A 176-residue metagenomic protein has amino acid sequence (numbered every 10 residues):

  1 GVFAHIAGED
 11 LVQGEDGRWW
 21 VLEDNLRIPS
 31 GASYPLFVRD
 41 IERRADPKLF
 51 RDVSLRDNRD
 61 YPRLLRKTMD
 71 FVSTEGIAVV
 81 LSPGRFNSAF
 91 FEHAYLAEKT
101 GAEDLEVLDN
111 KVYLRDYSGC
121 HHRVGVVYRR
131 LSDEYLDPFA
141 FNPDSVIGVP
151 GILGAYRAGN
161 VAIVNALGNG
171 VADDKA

Functional and structural regions predicted by a protein language model:
G1-W20, D24-A176: Domain-scale recognition of functional cores that engage charged ligands
